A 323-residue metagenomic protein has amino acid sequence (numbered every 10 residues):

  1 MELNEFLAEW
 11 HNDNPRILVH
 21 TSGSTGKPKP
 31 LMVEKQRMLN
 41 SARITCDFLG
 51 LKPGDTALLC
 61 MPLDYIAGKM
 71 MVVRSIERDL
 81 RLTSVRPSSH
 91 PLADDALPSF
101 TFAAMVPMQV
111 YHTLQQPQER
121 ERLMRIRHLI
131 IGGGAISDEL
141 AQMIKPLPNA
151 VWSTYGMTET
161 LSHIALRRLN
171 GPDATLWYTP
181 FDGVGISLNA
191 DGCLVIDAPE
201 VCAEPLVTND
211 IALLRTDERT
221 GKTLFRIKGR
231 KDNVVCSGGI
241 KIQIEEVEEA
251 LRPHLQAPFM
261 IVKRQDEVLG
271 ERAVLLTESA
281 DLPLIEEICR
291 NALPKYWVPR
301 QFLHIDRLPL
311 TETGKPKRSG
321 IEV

Functional and structural regions predicted by a protein language model:
L3-H20, P53-T56: Conserved pre-ATP/AMP-binding loop-to-beta segment of ANL
R16-R43, G50-K52: Conserved AMP-binding A3 loop
V33-N40, T56-H112: AMP-binding/adenylate-forming
V106, G133, G156, D210 (+1 more regions): Active-site glycine-centered loops adjacent to acidic/histidine catalytic or metal-binding residues that shape
Q116-P172: Gly/Ser/Thr-rich phosphate-binding loop
G185-L213, L224, E278: AMP-binding/adenylate-forming core of the ANL superfamily
N209-W297: AMP-binding/adenylate-forming catalytic core of the ANL superfamily
P294-P316: AMP-binding/adenylate-forming catalytic domain of the ANL superfamily
